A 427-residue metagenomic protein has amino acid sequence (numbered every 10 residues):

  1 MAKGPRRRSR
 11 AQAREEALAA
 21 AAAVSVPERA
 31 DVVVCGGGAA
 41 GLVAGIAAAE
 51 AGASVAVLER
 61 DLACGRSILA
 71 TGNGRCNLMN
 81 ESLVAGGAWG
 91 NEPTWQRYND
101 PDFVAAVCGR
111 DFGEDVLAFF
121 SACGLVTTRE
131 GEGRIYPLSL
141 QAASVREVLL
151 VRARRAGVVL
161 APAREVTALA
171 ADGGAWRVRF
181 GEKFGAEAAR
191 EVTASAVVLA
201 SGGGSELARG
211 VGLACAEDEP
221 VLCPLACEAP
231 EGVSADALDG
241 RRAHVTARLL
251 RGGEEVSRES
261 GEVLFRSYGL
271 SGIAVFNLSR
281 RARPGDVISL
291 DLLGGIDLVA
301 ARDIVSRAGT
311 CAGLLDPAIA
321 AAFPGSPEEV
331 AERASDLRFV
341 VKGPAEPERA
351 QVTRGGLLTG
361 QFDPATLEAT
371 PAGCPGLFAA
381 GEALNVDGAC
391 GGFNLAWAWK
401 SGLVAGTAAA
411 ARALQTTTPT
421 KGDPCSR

Functional and structural regions predicted by a protein language model:
M1-V32, E50-A51: Extreme N-terminal leader/targeting segments of oxidoreductases
V33, A49-N73: Glycine-rich FAD pyrophosphate-binding loop
A39-A40: Hydrophobic/small residue at the entry helix of a nucleotide-binding pocket
A44-A47, L207-V211, A396-L414: An active-site-proximal "capping" alpha-helix that borders the catalytic cofactor pocket
E50-A51, A63, V84-P93, G109 (+8 more regions): Residue-level recognition of phosphate/Mg2+-coordinating polar/acidic sites in nucleotide-handling active sites
R66-C108: N-terminal glycine-rich dinucleotide-binding loop that anchors FAD/FMN and/or NAD(P) in oxidoreductases
A70, A143-G309: Predominantly flavin-linked oxidoreductase catalytic cores and closely associated redox partners
F103-F112, G131-V151, G202-G203, E228-P230 (+1 more regions): Short beta-strand to alpha-helix junction loop
